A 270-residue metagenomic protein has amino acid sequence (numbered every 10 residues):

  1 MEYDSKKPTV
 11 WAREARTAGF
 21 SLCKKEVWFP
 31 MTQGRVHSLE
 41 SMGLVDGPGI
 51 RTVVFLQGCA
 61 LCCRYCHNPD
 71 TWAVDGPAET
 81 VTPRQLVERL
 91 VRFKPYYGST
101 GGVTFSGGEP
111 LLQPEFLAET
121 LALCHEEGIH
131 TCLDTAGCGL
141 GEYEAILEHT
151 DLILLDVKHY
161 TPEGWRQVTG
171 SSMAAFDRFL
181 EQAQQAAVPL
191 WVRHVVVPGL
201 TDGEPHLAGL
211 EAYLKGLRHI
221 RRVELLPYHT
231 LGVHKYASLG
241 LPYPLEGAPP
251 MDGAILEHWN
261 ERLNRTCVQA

Functional and structural regions predicted by a protein language model:
K7-V27: Positively charged N-terminal leader segments that act as targeting/secretion signals
F20-V45, P198-A270: Auxiliary Fe-S-binding modules of radical SAM enzymes
T32, S38, L44-V81: Canonical Radical SAM [4Fe-4S] cluster-binding loop centered on the CxxxCxxC motif and its immediate flanking residues
D70-G76, R166-S172, L239-A248: Short glycine-enriched, charge-decorated loop/helix-capping segments at active-site entrances that position
V87, V91-P95, S99-G102, G107 (+2 more regions): Conserved AdoMet/S-adenosylmethionine-binding subsite of the radical SAM
